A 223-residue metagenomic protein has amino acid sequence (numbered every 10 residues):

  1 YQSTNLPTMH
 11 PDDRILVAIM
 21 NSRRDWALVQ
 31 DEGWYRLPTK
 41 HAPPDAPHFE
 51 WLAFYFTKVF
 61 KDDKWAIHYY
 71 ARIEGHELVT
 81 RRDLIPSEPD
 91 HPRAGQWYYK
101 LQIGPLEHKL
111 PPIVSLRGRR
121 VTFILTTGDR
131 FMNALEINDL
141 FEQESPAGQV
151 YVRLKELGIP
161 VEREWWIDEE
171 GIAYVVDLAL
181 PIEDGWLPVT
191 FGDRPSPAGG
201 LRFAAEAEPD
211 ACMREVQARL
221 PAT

Functional and structural regions predicted by a protein language model:
S3-P7: Compositionally biased, intrinsically disordered low-complexity segments enriched in Pro/Arg/Gln/His
T8-A173, P181, E206, D210-R214 (+1 more regions): Structured alpha/beta reader/binder surfaces that contact nucleic acids or chromatin modification marks
A173-P197: Active-site beta-strand-loop-beta-strand hairpin of nuclease catalytic cores that positions key catalytic residues
G192, A204-A207: Residues at the C-termini of beta-strands that transition into short coil/loop
P197-A204: Active-site regions of enzymes building and remodeling cell-envelope glycoconjugates
